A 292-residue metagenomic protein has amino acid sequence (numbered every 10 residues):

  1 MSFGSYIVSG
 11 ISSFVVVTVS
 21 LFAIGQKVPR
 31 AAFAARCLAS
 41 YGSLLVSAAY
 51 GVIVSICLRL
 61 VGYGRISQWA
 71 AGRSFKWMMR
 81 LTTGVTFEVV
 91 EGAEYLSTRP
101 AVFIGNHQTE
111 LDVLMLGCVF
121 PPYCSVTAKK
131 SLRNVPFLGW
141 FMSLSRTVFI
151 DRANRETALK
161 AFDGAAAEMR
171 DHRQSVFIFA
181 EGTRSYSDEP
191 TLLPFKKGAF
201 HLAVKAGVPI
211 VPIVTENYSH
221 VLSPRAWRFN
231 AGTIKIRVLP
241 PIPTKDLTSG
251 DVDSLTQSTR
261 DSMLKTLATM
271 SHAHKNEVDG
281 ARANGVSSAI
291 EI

Functional and structural regions predicted by a protein language model:
S2-P100: Membrane-anchoring hydrophobic helices of lipid-metabolizing enzymes
F3-V17, K27, L159-I292: Non-catalytic C-terminal accessory region of glycerolipid acyltransferases and related lyso-lipid remodeling enzymes
K27-R30, A34, I150, T157 (+1 more regions): Juxtamembrane loop-helix boundary motifs flanking transmembrane segments in multi-pass membrane proteins
R36, M142-I150, E181-S187: Short, flexible active-site loops
L44, A48-V52, P136-W140, T233 (+1 more regions): Generic alpha-helical secondary structure signal
G51-R73, R80-T83, S97-R155: Catalytic core of membrane glycerolipid acyltransferases/transacylases, capturing the structured, soluble-facing
M79-R80, M142, M169, A203: A generic structural signal for well-ordered alpha-helical segments
V89, F103, V126, I236-V238: Generic preference for hydrophobic
